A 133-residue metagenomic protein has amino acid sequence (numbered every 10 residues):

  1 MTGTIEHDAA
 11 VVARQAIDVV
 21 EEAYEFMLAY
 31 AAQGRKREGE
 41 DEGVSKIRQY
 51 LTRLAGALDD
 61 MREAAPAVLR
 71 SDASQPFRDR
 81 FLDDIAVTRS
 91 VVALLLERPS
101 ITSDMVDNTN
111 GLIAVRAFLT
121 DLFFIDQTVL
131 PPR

Functional and structural regions predicted by a protein language model:
G3-R48, D121: Short terminal alpha-helical segments
V20, L54, I85, V115 (+1 more regions): Alpha-helical transition-metal enzyme core signature, strongest for iron centers
L28, R35, R62, L69 (+3 more regions): A structural signal for long alpha-helical coiled-coils and helix-turn connectors that form the cytosolic signaling
D41-R48, Q75, D79, M105-I113: Short, charged, amphipathic alpha-helical segments
A57-D79, R98, T102: Short, solvent-exposed, charged loop/turn and helix-capping segments that join or cap alpha-helices on peripheral
R80-S90: Short, well-ordered alpha-helical segments that carry or flank key catalytic/ligand-binding motifs at enzyme/regulatory
T88-R133: Amphipathic alpha-helical binding modules
